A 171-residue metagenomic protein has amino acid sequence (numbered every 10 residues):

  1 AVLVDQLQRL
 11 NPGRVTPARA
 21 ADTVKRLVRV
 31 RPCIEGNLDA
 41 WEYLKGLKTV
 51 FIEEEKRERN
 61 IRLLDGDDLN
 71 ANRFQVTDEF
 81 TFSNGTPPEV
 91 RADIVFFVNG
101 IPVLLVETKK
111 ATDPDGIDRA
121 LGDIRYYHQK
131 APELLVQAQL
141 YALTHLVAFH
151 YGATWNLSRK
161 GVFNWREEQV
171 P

Functional and structural regions predicted by a protein language model:
A1-P171: An alpha-helical interface "stripe"
